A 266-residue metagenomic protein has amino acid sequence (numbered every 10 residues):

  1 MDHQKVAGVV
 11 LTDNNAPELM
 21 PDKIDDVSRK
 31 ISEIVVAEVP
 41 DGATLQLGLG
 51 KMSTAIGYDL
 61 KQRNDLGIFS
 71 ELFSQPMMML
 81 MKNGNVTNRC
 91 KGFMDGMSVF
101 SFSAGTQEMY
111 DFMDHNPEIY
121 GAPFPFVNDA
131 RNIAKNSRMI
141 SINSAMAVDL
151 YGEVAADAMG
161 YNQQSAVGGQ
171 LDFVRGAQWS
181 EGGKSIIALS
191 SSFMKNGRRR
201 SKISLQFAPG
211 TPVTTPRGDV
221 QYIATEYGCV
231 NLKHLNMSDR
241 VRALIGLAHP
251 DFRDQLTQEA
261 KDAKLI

Functional and structural regions predicted by a protein language model:
M1-I266: Conserved phosphate- and dinucleotide-binding cores of soluble alpha/beta proteins, encompassing both enzyme active
